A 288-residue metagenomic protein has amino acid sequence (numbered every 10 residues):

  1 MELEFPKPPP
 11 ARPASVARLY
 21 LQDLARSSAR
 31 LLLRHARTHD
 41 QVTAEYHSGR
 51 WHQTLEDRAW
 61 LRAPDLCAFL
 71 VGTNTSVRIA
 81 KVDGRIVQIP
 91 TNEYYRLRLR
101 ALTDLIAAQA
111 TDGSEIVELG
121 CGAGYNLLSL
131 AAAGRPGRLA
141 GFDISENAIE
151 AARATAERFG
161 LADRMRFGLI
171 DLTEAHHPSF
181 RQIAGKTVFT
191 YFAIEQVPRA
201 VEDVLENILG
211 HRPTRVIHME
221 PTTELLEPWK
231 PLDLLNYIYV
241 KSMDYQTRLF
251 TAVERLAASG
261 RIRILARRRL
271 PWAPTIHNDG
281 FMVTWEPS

Functional and structural regions predicted by a protein language model:
M1-A101, D233, S259, R267-M282: N-terminal accessory regions of S-adenosyl-L-methionine
A123-R135: Conserved SAM-binding loop of SAM-dependent methyltransferases across substrates and taxa, primarily the Class I
S145: Conserved SAM/SAH-binding beta-strand->alpha-helix loop
A152-R153: Conserved SAM-binding loop
L161-L172: Conserved SAM-binding strand-loop segment of SAM-dependent methyltransferases
K186-A200: A short SAM/SAH-binding and catalytic strip from SAM-dependent methyltransferases
P213-L225: Conserved beta-strand signature within the Rossmann-like core of class I S-adenosyl-L-methionine
V240-R261: Short alpha-helix
